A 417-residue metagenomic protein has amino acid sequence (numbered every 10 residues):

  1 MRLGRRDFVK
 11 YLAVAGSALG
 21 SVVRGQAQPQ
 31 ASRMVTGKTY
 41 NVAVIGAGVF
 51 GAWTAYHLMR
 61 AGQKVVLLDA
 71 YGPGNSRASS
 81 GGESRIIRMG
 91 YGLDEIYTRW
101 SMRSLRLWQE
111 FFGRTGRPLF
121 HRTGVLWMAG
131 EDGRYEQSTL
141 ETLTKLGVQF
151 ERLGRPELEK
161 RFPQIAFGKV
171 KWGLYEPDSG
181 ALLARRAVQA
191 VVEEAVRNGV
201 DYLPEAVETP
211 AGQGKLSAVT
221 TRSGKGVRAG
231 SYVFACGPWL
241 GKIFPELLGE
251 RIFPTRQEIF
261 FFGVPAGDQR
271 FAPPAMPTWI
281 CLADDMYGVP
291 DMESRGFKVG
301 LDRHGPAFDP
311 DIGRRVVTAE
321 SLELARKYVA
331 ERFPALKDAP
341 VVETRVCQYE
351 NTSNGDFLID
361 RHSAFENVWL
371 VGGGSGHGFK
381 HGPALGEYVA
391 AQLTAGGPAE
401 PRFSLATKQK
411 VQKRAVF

Functional and structural regions predicted by a protein language model:
M1-A15: N-terminal secretory signal peptides and thylakoid transit peptides that target proteins across membranes
R2, R106, E131-G199, L203-P204 (+1 more regions): Flavin (FAD/FMN) cofactor-binding and adjacent substrate-gating region of FAD-dependent oxidoreductase domains
Y40, R222-S231: Core beta-strand elements of the Rossmann-like FAD/NAD(P) dinucleotide-binding domain in flavoenzyme oxidoreductases
V42-V66: N-terminal Rossmann-like FAD-binding beta1-loop-alpha1 element of flavoenzymes
Y56-R60, P118-H121, P238-E366: Active-site substrate-recognition segment that forms the wall of the catalytic cavity or substrate channel
R60-S79: Glycine-rich FAD pyrophosphate-binding loop
S84-R161, D285-M286: Dinucleotide-binding Rossmann-like beta1-alpha1 core, especially the glycine-rich loop that anchors the ADP
A335-F417: C-terminal catalytic lobe of FAD-dependent flavoproteins
